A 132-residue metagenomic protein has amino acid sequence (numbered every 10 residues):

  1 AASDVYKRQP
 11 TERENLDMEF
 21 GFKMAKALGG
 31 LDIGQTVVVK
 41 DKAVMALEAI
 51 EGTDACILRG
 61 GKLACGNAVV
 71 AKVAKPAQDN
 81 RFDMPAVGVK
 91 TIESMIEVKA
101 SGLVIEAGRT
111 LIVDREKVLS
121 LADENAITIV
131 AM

Functional and structural regions predicted by a protein language model:
A1-Y6: Short, small-residue-biased leader/transition segments that mark boundaries at the very start of proteins
K7-E14, A43-L47, R81: Short, surface-exposed loop/turn motifs that are enriched in glycine and acidic residues and include a nearby proline
K7-L31: Short, conserved active-site entrance elements at the starts or edges of catalytic domains
G29-T36, G66-A68: Short, structured loop/turn "capping" segments at alpha-beta junctions
Q35-V39, A46: Short beta-strand scaffold segments in enzyme catalytic cores
V39-K40, K72: Short beta-strand segments
A46-D54: Short beta->alpha transition motifs characteristic of CBS
A55-M132: Feature captures the catalytic cores and cofactor-binding loops of soluble hydro-lyases/lyases that act on carboxylate
